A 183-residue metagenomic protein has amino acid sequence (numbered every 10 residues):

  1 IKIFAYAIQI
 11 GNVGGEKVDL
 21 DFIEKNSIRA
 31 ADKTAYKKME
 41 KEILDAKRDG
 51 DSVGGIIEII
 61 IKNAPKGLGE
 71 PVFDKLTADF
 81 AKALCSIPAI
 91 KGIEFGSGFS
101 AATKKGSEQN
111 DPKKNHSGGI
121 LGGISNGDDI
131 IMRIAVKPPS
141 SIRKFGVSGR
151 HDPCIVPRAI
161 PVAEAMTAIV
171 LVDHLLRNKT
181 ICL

Functional and structural regions predicted by a protein language model:
I1-Q9, S117-L121, V147-H151, I155: Short intrinsically disordered, low-complexity coil segments enriched in acidic
I1-V72: Glycine-rich, mobile lid/loop segments that gate access to catalytic sites or pores
K2-G11, S100, L176-L183: Short alpha-helical "patches" and their helix-cap loops
L20, L44, L68, L76 (+5 more regions): Generic detector of leucine side chains in alpha-helical contexts
K38-D45, D79-S86, P161, A165-H174: Alpha-helical scaffold segments in soluble metabolic enzymes
G50-V53, I57-G146, R150: Glycine-rich anion/phosphate-binding loop at the beta-strand->alpha-helix junction
I131-L183: Internal helix-turn-beta structural module
